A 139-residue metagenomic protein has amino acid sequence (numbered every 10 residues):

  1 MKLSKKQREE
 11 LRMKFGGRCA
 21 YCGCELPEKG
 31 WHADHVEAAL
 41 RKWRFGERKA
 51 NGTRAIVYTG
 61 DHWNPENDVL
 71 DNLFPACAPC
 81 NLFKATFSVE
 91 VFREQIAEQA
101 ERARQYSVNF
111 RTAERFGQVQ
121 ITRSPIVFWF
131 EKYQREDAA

Functional and structural regions predicted by a protein language model:
M1-K6, E10, K14, C24-P27 (+3 more regions): Extended charged
H32-A38, P75: Histidine-centered catalytic micro-motifs used for acid/base chemistry in nuclease and nucleotide-processing active
V36-R48: Short regulatory "switch" loops immediately downstream of catalytic or recognition motifs within protein catalytic
